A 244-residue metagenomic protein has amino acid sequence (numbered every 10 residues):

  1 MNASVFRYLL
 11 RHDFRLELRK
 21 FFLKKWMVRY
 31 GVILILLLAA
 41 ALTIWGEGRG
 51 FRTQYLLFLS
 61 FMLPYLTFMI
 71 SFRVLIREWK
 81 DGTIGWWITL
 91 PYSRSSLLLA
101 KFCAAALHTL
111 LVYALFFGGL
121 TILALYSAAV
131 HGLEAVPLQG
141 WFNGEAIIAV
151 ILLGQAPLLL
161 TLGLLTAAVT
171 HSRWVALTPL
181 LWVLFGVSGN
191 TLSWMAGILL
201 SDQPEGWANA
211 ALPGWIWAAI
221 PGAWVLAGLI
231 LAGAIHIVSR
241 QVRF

Functional and structural regions predicted by a protein language model:
M1-F61, Y65-L66, R73, A168 (+1 more regions): Hydrophobic alpha-helical transmembrane segments
Y8, S96, A100: Active-site alpha-helix of zinc metalloproteases
R29-Y30, A146-V150, A176-P179, W217-P221: Hydrophobic alpha-helical transmembrane segments
L37-T67, L99-A176: Secretory targeting signals
F51-Q54, I70-I88: Transmembrane helix boundary and interhelical loop/hinge segments in multi-pass membrane proteins
R77, D81, A124, A128-G132 (+1 more regions): Perimembrane helix-loop junctions in membrane proteins
I88-R94: Short helix-to-coil transition segments within interhelical loops that connect adjacent transmembrane helices
W174-V187: Central hydrophobic cores of alpha-helical transmembrane segments in multi-pass integral membrane proteins
